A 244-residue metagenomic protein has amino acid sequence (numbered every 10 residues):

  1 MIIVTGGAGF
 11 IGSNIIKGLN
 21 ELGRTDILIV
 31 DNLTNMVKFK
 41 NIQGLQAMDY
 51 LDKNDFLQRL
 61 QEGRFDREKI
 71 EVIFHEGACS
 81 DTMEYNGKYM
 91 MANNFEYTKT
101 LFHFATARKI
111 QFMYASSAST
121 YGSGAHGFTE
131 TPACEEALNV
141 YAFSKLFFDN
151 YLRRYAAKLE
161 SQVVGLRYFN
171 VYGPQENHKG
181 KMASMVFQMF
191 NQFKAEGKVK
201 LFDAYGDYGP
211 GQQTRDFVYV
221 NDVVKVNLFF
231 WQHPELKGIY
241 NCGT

Functional and structural regions predicted by a protein language model:
M1, T25-D26, Q111, Q162: Residues at the starts of beta-strands that form the adenosine-phosphate
I2-L22: N-terminal Rossmann NAD(P)H-binding glycine-rich loop of SDR-like oxidoreductase domains
T5, V30, I73-G77, F112-A118 (+2 more regions): SDR active-site strand-loop-helix element
L28-L57: Glycine-rich phosphate-binding loop and adjoining beta1-alpha1-beta2 segment of Rossmann-like nucleotide-binding folds
G44, K53-N54, Q58-N93: NAD(P)H-binding glycine-rich loop region in Rossmannoid oxidoreductase-like domains and their noncatalytic homologs
F74-G77, G87-K99, H103, F143 (+1 more regions): Catalytic Tyr-X3-Lys loop
A92, E96-T100, A107, Q111 (+4 more regions): Catalytic helix-loop patch of NAD(P)-dependent Rossmann-fold dehydrogenases
H126, N150-W231: NAD(P)-dependent short-chain dehydrogenase/reductase
